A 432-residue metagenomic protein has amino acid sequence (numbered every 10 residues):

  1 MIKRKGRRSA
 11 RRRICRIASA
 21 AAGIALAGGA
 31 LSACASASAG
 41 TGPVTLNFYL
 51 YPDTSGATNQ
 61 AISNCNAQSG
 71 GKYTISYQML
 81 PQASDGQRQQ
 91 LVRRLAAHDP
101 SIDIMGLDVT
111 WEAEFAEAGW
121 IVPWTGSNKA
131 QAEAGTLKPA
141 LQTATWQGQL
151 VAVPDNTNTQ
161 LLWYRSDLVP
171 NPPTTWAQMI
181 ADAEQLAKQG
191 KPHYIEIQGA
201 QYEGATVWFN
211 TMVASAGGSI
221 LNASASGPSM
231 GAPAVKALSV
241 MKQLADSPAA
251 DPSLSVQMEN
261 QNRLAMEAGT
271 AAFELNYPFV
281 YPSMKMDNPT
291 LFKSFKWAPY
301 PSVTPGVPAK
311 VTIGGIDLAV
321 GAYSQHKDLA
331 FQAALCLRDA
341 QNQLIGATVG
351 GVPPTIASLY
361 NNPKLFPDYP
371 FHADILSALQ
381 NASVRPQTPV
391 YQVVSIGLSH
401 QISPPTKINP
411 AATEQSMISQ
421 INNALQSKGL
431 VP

Functional and structural regions predicted by a protein language model:
I2-R8, R12-A113, T304-G306, Q420-P432: Conserved N-terminal structural module of periplasmic/extracytoplasmic solute-binding proteins
K3, S377-P432: Conserved C-terminal helix/tail region of periplasmic/extracytoplasmic solute-binding proteins
M79-Q90, T110, Q178, S253-E267: Short helix-initiation/N-cap motifs at beta->coil->alpha
V92-R94, S101-D103, Q131-Y164, V307-K310 (+1 more regions): A structural signal for short loop-to-beta-strand junctions that line the ligand-binding cleft of periplasmic/secreted
D103-G106, A272-Y277: Paired acidic/hydrophobic, glycine-rich loop segments that form the ligand-binding mouth/hinge of periplasmic-binding
V109-T159, N171, Q178-I180, K296 (+1 more regions): Hinge/lid segment of periplasmic solute-binding proteins
D182-A183, Q189, S224-S255, Y300: Glycine-centered hinge/linker elements that transmit conformational signals in sensory and ligand-binding systems
Q243-A249, M286-G350: Extracytoplasmic/periplasmic substrate-recognition and gating elements
